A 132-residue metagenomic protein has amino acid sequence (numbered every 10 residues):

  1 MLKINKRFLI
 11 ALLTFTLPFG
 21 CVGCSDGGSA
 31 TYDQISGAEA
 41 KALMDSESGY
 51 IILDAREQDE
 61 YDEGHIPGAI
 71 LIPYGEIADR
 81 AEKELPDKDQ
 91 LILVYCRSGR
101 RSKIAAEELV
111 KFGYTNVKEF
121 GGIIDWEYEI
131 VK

Functional and structural regions predicted by a protein language model:
L2-L9, P18-A38, L43, Y50 (+2 more regions): Rhodanese-like catalytic fold shared by cysteine-dependent sulfurtransferases and DSP/PTP-type phosphatases
I52-D54: Structural scaffold elements adjacent to functional motifs in cytosolic proteins
